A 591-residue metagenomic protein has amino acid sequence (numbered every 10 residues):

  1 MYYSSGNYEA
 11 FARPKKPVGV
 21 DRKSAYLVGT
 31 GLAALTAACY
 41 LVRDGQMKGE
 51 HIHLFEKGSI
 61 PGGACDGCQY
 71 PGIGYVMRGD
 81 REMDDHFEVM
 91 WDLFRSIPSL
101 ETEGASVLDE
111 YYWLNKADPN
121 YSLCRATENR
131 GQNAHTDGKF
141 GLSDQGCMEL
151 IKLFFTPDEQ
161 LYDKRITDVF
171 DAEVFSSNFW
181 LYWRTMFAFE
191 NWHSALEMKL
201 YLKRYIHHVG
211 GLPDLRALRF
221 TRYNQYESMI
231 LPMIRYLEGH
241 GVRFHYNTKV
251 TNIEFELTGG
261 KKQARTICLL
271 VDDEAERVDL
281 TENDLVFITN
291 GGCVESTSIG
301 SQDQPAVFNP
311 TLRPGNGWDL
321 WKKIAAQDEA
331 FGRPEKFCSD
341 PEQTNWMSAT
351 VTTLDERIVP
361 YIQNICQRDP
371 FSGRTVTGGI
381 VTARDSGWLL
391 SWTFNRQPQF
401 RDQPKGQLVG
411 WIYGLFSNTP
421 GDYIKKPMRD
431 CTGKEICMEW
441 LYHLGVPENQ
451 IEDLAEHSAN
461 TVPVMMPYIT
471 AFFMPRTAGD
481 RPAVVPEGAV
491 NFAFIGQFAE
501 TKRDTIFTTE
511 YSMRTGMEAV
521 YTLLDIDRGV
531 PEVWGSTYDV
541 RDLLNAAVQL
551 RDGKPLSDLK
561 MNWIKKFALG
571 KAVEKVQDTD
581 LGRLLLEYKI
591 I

Functional and structural regions predicted by a protein language model:
M1-A25, R43-H51, L550-I591: Extreme N-terminal leader/targeting segments of oxidoreductases
G29-G31: Glycine-rich Rossmann-fold phosphate-binding loop(s) that bind the pyrophosphate of adenine dinucleotide cofactors
A34: N-terminal Rossmann-fold NAD(P) dinucleotide-binding loop
V42-Q69: Glycine-rich FAD pyrophosphate-binding loop
G72, H207-T221, N283-L285, N290-T515 (+1 more regions): C-terminal segments that line or cap access tunnels to active or ligand-binding sites in enzymes and enzyme-associated
G72-W113: Conserved FAD-binding subdomain of flavin-dependent enzymes
L100-H207, R219-F220: Rossmann-like flavin
K203-L285, N290-G291, D303-Q304, N309-W318: Helical element adjacent to the flavin cofactor pocket in flavoenzyme catalytic cores
